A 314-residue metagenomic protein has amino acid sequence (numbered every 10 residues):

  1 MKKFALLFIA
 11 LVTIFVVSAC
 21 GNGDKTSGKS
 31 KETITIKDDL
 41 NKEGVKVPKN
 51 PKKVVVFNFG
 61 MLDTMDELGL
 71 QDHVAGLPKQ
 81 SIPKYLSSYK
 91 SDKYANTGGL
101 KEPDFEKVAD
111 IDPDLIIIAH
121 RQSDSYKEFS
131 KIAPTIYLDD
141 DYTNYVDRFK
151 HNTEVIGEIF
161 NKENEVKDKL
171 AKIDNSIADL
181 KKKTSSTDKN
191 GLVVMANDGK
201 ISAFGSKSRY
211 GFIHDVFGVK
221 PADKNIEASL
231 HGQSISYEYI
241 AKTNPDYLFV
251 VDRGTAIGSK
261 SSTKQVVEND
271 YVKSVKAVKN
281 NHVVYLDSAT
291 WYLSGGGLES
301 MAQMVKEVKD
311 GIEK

Functional and structural regions predicted by a protein language model:
F4-A5, C20-G60, N164-L192, G258-S262 (+3 more regions): Bacterial Sec-exported substrate-binding components of ABC uptake systems
F15-A19: C-terminal motif of bacterial Sec signal peptides marking the signal peptidase cleavage site
D38-K42, T97-F105, E227-Y237: Short helix-initiation/N-cap motifs at beta->coil->alpha
K53, D246-K314: Structured C-terminal subdomain patch of bacterial secreted/periplasmic proteins
K53, N58-K107: A short, structured surface patch at a secondary-structure boundary
I82-P83, A203-G232: Alpha-helical, coiled-coil/dimerization segments enriched in small aliphatic residues
D112-I118, P134, I240, N244-L248: Proline-aspartate-enriched helix->loop->beta-strand connector
A133-N197, H282, S294-K314: Extracytoplasmic substrate-binding proteins
